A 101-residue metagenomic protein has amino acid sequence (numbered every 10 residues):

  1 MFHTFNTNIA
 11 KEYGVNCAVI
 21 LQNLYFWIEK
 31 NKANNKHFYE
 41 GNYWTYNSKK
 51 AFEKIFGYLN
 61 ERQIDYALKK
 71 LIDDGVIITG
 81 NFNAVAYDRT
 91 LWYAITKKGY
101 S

Functional and structural regions predicted by a protein language model:
M1-K54, Y100: Short recognition helix of helix-turn-helix/winged-helix DNA-binding domains
I28-A94: Winged helix-turn-helix DNA-binding recognition segment
I95-G99: Basic, amphipathic "hinge/linker" alpha-helix immediately C-terminal to the N-terminal HTH DNA-binding motif
